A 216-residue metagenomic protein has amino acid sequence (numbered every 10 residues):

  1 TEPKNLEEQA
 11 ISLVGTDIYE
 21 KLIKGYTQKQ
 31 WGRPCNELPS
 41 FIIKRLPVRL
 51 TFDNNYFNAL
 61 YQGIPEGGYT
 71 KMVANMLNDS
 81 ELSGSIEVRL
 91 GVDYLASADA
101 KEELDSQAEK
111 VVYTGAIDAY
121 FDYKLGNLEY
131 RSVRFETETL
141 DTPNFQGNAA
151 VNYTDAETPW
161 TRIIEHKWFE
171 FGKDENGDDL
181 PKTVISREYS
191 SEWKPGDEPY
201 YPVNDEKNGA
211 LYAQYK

Functional and structural regions predicted by a protein language model:
T1-E109: Active-site/ligand-binding neighborhood in enzyme catalytic cores
V92-Y215: Mid-domain catalytic core of redox enzymes that form a hydrophobic substrate pocket/lid adjacent to a catalytic redox
